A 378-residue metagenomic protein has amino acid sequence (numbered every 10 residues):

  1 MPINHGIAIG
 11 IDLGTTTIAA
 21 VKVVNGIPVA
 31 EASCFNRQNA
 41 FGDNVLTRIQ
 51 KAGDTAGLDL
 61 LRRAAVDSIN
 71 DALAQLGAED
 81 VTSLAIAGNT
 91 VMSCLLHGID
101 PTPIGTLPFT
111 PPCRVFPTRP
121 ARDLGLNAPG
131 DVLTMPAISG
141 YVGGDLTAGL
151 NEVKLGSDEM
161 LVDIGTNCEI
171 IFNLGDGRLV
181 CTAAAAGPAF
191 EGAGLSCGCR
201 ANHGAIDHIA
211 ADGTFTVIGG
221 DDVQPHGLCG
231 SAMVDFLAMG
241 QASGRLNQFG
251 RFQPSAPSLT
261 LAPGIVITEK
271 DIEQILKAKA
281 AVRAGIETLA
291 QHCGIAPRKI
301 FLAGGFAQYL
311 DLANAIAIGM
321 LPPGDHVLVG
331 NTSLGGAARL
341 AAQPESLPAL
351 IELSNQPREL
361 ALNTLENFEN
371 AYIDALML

Functional and structural regions predicted by a protein language model:
M1-G10, T15, L61-N70, A74-L84 (+4 more regions): Nucleotide/phosphate-binding catalytic cleft detector across ATP-hydrolyzing and phosphate-transferring enzymes
I11-T17, V23, N89, V162-N167 (+2 more regions): A short acidic Gly-Thr/Ser loop motif
T15, A20, G26-N44, P103-F116 (+4 more regions): Glycine-rich phosphate-binding loop of actin/hexokinase-like ATP-binding domains
R37-L76, G194, A205-H208, Q274-K277 (+1 more regions): N-terminal phosphate-binding loop and adjacent alpha-helix
D80-N89, L237, I295-G305: Short glycine-rich phosphate-binding loop at a beta-alpha junction
L95, C197, D222-L261, L353-L378: Conserved ATP-utilizing enzyme core subdomain
L174, L195, G294-E352: Catalytic phosphate/nucleotide-handling subdomain of diverse soluble enzymes
Q241-C293: A contiguous, well-structured pocket-lining segment that forms one wall/lid of small-molecule binding clefts in soluble
